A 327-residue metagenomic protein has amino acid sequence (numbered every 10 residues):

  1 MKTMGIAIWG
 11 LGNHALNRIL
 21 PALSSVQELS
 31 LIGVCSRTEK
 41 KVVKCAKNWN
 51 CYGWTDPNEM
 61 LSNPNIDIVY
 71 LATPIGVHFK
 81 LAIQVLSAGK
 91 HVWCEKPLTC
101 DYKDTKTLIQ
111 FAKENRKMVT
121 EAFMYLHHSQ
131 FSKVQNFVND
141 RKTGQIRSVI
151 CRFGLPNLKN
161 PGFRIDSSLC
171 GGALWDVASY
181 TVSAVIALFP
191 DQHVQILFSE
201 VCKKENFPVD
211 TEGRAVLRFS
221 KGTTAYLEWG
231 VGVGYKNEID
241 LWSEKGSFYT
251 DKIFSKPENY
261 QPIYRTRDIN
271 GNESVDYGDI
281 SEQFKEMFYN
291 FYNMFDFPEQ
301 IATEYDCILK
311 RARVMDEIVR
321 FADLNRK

Functional and structural regions predicted by a protein language model:
M1-T3, I68-Y70, S220, N290-K327: C-terminal helix-rich "cap/oligomerization" subdomain common to oxidoreductases
M1-W49, Y292, K327: N-terminal Rossmann-like dinucleotide-binding module
H14, E258, V275-Y289: Active-site loop of classical SDR/Rossmann-like NAD(P)-dependent oxidoreductases, centered on the catalytic Tyr-X3-Lys
W49-F111: Beta-loop-alpha module in the N-terminal Rossmann-like domain of NAD(P)-dependent dehydrogenases, especially those
T55, C94, V119-E121, T250: Hydrophobic residues in well-ordered beta-strands that form the structural core
T107-M124, G144-R147: Rossmann-fold dehydrogenase core element
Y125-F198, K203-E205: Predominantly a Rossmann-like dinucleotide-binding segment in NAD(P)-dependent oxidoreductases
S183-P257, Y289-E299: Contiguous beta-strand/loop segments that form the cofactor/metal-binding neighborhood of enzyme cores
